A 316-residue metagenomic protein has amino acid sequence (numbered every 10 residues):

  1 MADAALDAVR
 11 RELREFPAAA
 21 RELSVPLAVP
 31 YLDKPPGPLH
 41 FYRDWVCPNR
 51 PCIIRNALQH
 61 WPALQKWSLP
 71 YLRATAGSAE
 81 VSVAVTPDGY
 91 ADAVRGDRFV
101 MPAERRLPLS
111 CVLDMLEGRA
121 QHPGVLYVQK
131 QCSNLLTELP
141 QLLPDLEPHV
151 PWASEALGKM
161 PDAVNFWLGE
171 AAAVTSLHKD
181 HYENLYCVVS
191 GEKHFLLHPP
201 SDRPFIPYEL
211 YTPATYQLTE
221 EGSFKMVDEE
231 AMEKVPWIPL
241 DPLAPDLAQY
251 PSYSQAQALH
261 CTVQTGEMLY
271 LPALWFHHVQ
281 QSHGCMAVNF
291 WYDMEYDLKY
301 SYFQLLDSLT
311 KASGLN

Functional and structural regions predicted by a protein language model:
M1-M268, F276-N316: N-terminal accessory scaffold of Fe(II)-dependent oxygenases
